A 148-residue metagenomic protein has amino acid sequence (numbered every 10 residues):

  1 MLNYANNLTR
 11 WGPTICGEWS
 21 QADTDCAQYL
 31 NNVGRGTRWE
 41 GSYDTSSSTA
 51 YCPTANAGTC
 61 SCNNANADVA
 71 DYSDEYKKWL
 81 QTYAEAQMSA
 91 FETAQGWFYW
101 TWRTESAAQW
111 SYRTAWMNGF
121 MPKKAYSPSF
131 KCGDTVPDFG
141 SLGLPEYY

Functional and structural regions predicted by a protein language model:
M1-Q81: Extracellular glycoside hydrolase catalytic/binding regions
A65-Y148: Aromatic-rich peripheral "rim/lid" segments of glycoside hydrolase catalytic domains that contact and position glycan
